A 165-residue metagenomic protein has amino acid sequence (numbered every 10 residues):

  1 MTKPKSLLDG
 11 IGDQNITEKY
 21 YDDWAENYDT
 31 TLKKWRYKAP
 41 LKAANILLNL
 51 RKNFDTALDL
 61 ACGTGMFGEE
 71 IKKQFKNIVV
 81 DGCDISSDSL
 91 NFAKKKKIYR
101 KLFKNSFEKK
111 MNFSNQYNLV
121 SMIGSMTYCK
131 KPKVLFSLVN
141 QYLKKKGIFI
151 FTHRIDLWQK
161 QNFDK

Functional and structural regions predicted by a protein language model:
M1-E26: N-terminal, positively charged/glycine-rich alpha-helical extensions of SAM-dependent methyltransferases
W24-Y37: Class I SAM-dependent methyltransferase Rossmann-like catalytic core, especially the SAM/SAH-binding loop
Y37-F54: Conserved alpha-helix/loop element of class I SAM-dependent methyltransferases that forms part of the SAM/SAH-binding
L58-K110: Class I SAM-dependent methyltransferase SAM/SAH-binding core
K110-V120: A short acidic, Gly/Pro-enriched loop at the edge of an enzyme's catalytic core that lines a small-molecule cofactor
L119-P132: A short SAM/SAH-binding and catalytic strip from SAM-dependent methyltransferases
K133-K145: A short glycine-rich, Lys/Arg-flanked "PGG" loop and its adjoining helix->strand segment in the class I
I150-K165: Conserved class I S-adenosyl-L-methionine
